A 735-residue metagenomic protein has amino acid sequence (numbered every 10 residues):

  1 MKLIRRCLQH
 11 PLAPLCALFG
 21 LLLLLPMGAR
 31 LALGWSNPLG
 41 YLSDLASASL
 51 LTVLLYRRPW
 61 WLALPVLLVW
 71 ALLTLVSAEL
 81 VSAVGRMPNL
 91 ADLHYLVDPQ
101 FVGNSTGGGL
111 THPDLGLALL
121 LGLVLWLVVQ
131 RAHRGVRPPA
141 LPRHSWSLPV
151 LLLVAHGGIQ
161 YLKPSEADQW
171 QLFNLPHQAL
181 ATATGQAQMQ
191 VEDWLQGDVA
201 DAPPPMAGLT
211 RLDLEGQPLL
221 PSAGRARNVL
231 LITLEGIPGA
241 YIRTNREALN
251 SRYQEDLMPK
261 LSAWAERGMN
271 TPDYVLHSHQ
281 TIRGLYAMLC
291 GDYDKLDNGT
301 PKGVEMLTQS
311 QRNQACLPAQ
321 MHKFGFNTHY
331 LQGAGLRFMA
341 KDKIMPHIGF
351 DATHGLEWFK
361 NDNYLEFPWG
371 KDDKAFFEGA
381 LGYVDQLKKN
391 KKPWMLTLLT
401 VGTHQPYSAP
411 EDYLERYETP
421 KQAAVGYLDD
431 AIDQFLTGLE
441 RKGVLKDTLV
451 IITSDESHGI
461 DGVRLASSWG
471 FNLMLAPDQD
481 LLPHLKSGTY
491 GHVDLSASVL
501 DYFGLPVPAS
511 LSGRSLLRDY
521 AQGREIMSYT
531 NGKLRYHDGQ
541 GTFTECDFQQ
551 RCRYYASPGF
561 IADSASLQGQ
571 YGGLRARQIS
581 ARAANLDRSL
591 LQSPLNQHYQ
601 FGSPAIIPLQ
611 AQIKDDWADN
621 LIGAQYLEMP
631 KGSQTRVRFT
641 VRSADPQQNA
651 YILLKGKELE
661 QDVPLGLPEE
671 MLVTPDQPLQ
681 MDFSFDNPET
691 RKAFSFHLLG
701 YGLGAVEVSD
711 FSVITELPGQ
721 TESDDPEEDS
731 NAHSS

Functional and structural regions predicted by a protein language model:
K2-A183: Transmembrane and membrane-interface helices of multi-pass, inner-membrane envelope-modifying transferases
A48, T52, K374, E378-D385 (+1 more regions): A long, amphipathic alpha-helix that forms part of the scaffold/cap immediately adjacent to metal-dependent active
P149-N228, P238-W394, T400-L414, A423 (+1 more regions): Active-site-proximal alpha/beta segments of enzymes that process anionic O-linked groups
P259, A319, E378, G382 (+4 more regions): Feature representing long, continuous alpha-helical segments
L336-M339, D480-D615, I714, T721-S735: Membrane-interface soluble catalytic domains
Y427-S467, M474, S496-P506: Metal-dependent active-site segment of extracytoplasmic phospho-/sulfohydrolases and closely related
S603-H733: Extracellular and organelle-lumenal recognition/adhesion modules and their flexible linkers in secreted
